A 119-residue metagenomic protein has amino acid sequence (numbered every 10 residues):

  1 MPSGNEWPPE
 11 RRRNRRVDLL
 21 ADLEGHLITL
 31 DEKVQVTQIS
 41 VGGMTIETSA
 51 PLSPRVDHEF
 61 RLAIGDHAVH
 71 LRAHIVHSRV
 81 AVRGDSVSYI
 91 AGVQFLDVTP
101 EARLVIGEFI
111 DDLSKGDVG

Functional and structural regions predicted by a protein language model:
M1-V41, G107-G119: N-terminal helix initiation/capping motif
N14, E47-P51: Short, surface-exposed secondary-structure edge patches
L19, E32, H58, V69-L71 (+1 more regions): Hydrophobic core residues within well-ordered beta-strands of beta-rich domains
A21-L27, R55-V69: Short conserved beta-strand and strand-loop elements enriched in small hydrophobics with frequent Asp/Gly
D22, Q35, R72-H74, Q94: Residues located in well-ordered beta-strands
I28, V41, S78-G84: Short, conserved beta-turn/loop elements at beta-strand boundaries and strand-helix junctions
Q38, I75-R79, D97: A residue-level detector for short acidic-glycine micro-motifs
T45-T48, V80-Q94: Short, solvent-exposed secondary-structure boundary/capping segments
